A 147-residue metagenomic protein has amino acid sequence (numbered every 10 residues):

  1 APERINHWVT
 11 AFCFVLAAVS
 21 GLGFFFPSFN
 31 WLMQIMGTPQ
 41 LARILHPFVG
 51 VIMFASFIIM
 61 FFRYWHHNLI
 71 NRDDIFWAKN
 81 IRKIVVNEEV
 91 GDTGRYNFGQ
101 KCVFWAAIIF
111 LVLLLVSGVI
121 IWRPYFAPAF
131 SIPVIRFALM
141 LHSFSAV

Functional and structural regions predicted by a protein language model:
A1-V147: Membrane-embedded alpha-helical bundles that constitute the cytochrome b-like, heme-associated redox core of multi-pass
